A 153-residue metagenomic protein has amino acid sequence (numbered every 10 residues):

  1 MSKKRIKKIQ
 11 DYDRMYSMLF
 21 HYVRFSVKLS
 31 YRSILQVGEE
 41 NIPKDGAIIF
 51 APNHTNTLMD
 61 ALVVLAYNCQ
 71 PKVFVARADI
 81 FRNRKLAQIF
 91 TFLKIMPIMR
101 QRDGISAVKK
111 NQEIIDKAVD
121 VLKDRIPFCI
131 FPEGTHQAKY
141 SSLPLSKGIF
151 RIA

Functional and structural regions predicted by a protein language model:
M1-Q10: Short, Lys/Arg-rich, polar N-terminal cytosolic tail immediately upstream of the first transmembrane signal-anchor
I9-V23, V27-A153: Soluble catalytic domains of membrane acyltransferases
